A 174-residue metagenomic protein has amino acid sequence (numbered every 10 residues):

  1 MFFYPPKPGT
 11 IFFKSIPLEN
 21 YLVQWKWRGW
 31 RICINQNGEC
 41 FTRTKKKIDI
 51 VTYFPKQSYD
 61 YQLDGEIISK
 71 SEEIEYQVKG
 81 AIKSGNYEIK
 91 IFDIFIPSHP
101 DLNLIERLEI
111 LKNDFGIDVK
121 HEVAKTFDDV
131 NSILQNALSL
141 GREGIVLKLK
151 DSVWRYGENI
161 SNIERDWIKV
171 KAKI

Functional and structural regions predicted by a protein language model:
M1-F13: Phosphate/adenylate-binding "loop-and-lid" substructures adjacent to NTP/NAD/dNTP-binding pockets in NTP-dependent
M1-Y4, Y59-Y61, G116, N136-A137: A generic short-segment signal for beta-strand/edge and adjacent turn/coil regions
F2, K26, I94, V153 (+1 more regions): Residue-level preference for alpha-helix termini and adjacent loops
Y4-P6, L63, I145-K148: A short, Trp-centered hydrophobic/proline-enriched beta-strand micro-motif
F13-D118: Covalent nucleotidyltransferase
H121-I174: Amphipathic alpha-helical
